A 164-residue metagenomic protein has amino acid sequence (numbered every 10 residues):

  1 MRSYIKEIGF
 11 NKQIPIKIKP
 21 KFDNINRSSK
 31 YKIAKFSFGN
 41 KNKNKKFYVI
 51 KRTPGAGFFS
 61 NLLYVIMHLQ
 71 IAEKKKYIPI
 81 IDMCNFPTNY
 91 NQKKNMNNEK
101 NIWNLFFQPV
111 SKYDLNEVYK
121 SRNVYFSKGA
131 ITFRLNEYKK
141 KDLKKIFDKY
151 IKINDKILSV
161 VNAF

Functional and structural regions predicted by a protein language model:
M1-I5: Terminal export signals
K6-F164: Secretory-pathway glycan-assembly enzymes, especially type II membrane glycosyltransferases that use nucleotide-sugar
